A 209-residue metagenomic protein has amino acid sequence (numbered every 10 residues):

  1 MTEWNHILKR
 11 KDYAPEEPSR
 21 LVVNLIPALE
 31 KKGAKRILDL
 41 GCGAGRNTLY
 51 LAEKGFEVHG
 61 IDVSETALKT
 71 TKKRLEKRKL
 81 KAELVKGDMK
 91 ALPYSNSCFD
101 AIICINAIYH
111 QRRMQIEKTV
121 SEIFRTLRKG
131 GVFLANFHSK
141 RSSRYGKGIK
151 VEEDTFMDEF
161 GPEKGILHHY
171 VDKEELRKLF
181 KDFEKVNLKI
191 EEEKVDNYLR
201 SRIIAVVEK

Functional and structural regions predicted by a protein language model:
M1-A34, G43-A91, Q115-K118, V132-E208: Class I (Rossmann-like) S-adenosyl-L-methionine-dependent methyltransferase catalytic domain, capturing the SAM-binding
D39: Class I SAM-dependent methyltransferase core
K90-I102: A short acidic, Gly/Pro-enriched loop at the edge of an enzyme's catalytic core that lines a small-molecule cofactor
S97, A107, E191: Flexible loop residues that form catalytic and substrate-binding hotspots at small-molecule/glycan-binding clefts
A101-Q115: A short SAM/SAH-binding and catalytic strip from SAM-dependent methyltransferases
E117-K129: A short glycine-rich, Lys/Arg-flanked "PGG" loop and its adjoining helix->strand segment in the class I
